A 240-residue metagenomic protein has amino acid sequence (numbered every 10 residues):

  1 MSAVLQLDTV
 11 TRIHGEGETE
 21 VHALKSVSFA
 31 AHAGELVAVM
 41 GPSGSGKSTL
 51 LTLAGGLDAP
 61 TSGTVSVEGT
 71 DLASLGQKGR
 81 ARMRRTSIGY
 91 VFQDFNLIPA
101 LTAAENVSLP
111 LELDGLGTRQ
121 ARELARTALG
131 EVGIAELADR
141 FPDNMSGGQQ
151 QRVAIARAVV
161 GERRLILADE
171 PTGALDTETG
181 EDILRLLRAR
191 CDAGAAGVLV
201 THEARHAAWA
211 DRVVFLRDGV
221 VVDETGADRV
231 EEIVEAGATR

Functional and structural regions predicted by a protein language model:
V4-A210, L216: ABC family nucleotide-binding domain
V220-R240: Conserved beta-strand-loop-alpha-helix hinge in the C-terminal portion of ABC ATPase nucleotide-binding domains
